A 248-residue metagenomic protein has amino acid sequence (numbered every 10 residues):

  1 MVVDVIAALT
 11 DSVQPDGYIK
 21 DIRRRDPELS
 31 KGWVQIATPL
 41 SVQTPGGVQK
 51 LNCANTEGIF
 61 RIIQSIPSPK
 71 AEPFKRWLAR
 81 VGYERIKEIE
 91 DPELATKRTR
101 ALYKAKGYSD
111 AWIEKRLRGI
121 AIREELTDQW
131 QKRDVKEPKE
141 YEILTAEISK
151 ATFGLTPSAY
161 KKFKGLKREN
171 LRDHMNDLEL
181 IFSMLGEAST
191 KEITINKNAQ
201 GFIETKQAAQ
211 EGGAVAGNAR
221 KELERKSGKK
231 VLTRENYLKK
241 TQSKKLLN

Functional and structural regions predicted by a protein language model:
M1-V3, F60-R61: Short beta-strand-alpha-helix junction that forms the catalytic/metal-binding core of metal-dependent nuclease domains
V2, A7-G32: Compact nucleic-acid interaction/catalytic patches
A7, K20, R24, R61-Q64 (+1 more regions): Generic alpha-helical structural context detector
Y18, I36-T38, N198: Glycine-rich, flexible loop/turn motifs
P27, P45-G47, S158, G165: Short capping/connector residues at structural and topological boundaries
K31-R76, R80, E84: Long, intrinsically disordered, low-complexity Ser/Thr/Pro-rich regulatory/activation regions of nuclear proteins
S65-N248: Positively charged, phosphate-engaging catalytic surfaces used for nucleic-acid and nucleotide handling
